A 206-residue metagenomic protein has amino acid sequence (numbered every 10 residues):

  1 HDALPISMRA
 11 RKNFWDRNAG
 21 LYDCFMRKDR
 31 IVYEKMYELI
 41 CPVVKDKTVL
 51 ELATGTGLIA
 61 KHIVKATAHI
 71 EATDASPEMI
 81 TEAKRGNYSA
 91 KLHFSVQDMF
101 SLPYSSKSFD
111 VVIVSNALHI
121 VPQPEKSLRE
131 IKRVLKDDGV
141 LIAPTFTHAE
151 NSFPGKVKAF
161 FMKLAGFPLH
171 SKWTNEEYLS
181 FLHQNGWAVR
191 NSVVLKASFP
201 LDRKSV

Functional and structural regions predicted by a protein language model:
H1-L4: Short, small-residue-biased leader/transition segments that mark boundaries at the very start of proteins
K28-K47: Conserved alpha-helix/loop element of class I SAM-dependent methyltransferases that forms part of the SAM/SAH-binding
L50, T54-S101: Class I SAM-dependent methyltransferase SAM/SAH-binding core
I113: A conserved beta-strand element that flanks and buttresses the S-adenosyl-L-methionine
N116-A117: Short catalytic micro-motifs in class I SAM-dependent methyltransferases
E125-D137: A short glycine-rich, Lys/Arg-flanked "PGG" loop and its adjoining helix->strand segment in the class I
V140-A165: Conserved class I S-adenosyl-L-methionine
L169-G186: Short alpha-helix
